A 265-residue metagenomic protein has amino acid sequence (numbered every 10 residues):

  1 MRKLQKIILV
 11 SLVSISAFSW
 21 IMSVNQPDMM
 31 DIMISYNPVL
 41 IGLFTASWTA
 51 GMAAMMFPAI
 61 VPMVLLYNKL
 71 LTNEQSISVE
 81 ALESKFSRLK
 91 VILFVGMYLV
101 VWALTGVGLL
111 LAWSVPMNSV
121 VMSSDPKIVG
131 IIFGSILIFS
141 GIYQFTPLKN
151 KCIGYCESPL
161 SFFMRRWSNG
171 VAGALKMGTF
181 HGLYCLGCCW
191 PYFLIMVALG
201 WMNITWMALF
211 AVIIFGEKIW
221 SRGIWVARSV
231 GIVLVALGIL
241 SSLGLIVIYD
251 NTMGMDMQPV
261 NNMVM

Functional and structural regions predicted by a protein language model:
M1-A50, N73-E83, M117-P126, P147-S168 (+1 more regions): Histidine-/acidic- and/or cysteine-rich, low-complexity loops and terminal segments associated with membrane
V39-F57, P126-I142: Alpha-helical transmembrane segments
T45-L99: Juxtamembrane transmembrane-helix termini in multi-pass membrane transport proteins
L82-S114, C189-R222, S229-L234: A small-residue-rich subset of transmembrane alpha-helices
A103-N118, M122, I131-S158: Transmembrane alpha-helix/helix-exit interface in multi-pass inner-membrane proteins
G108-L110, F180, Y184, I239-M253: Hydrophobic alpha-helical transmembrane segments in multi-pass integral membrane proteins
S124-I131, R222-I232: Membrane-interfacial entry segments at the cytosolic side of transmembrane helices
Y143-K151, G173, M177-W201: Alpha-helical transmembrane segments of helical membrane proteins, especially in multi-pass transport, channel
